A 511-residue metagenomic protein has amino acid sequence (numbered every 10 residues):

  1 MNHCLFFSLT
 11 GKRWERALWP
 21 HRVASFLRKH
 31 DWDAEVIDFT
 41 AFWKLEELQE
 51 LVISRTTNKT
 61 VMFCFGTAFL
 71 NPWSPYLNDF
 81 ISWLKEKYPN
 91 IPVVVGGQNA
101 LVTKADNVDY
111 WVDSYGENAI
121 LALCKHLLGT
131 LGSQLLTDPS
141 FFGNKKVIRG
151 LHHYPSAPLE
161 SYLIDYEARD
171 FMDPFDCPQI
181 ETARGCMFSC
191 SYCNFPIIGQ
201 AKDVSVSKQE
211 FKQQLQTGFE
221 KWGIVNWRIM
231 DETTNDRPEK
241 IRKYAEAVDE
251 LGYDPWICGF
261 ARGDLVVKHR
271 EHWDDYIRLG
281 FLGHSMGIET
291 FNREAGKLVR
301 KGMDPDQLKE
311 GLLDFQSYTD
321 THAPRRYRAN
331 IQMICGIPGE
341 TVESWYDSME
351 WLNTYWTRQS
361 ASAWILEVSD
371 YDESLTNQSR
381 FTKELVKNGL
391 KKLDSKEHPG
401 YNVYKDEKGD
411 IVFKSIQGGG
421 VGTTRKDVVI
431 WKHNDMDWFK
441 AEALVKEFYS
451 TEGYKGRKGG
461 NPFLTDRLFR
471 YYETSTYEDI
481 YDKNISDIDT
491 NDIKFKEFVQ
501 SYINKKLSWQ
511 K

Functional and structural regions predicted by a protein language model:
M1-L9, R28, D33, E47-M62 (+2 more regions): Radical SAM enzyme core and accessory elements
M1-Q214, K221: Acidic, low-complexity intrinsically disordered segments
F63, V93, W227, I257 (+3 more regions): Hydrophobic/aromatic residues located in beta-strands of well-ordered beta-sheets within soluble catalytic
K85-V95, D254-I257, R326-A329: Short beta-strand/loop segments at the ligand-binding rim of alpha/beta enzyme cores
N99-K104, F188, P238-E239, E294-V299 (+3 more regions): Flexible glycine/acidic-rich beta-alpha junction loops that bind and position SAM and/or redox cofactors in anaerobic
K104-A122, W273-G283, M349-I365: Structural recognition of alpha->loop->beta junctions
P158-R325, C335, E350: Radical SAM [4Fe-4S] cluster-binding motif and immediate context
R242-D249, E340-R358: Short, electropositive alpha-helical surface patch
